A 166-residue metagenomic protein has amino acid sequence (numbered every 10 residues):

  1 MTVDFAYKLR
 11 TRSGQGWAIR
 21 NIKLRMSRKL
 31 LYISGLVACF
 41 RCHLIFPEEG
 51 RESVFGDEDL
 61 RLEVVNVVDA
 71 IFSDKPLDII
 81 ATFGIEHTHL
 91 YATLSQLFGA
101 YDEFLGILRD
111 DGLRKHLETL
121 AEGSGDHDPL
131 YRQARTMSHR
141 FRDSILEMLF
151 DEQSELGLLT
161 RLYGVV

Functional and structural regions predicted by a protein language model:
M1-V166: Conserved nucleotidyltransferase catalytic core and NTase-mimicking acidic/glycine-rich helix/loop elements in nucleic
